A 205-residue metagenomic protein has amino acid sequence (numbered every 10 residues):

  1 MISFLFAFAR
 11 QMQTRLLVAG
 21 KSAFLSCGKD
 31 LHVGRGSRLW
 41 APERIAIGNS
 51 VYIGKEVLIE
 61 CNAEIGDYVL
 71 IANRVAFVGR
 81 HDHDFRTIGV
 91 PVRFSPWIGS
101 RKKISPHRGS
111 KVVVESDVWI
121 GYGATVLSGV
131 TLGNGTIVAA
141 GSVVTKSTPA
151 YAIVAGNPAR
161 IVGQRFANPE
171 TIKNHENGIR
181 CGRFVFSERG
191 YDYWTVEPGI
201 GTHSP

Functional and structural regions predicted by a protein language model:
M1-W40, R180-C181: Extended, small-residue-rich solenoid/repeat segments and analogous flexible loops that form exposed scaffolds
A9-R15, G28-R35, A76-H83, P96-R101 (+2 more regions): Phosphate-binding glycine-rich loops and adjacent basic patches that engage nucleotide phosphates, nucleic-acid
K21, I45-A46, Y122-R160, N168-E176: C-terminal/domain-terminus segments
K29, N49, D67, S116 (+2 more regions): Short acidic capping loops at alpha-helix termini that bridge into adjacent secondary structure
R35-I47, Y52-S128, N157-P158, Q164-F166: Flexible, glycine/small-residue-enriched loop-and-beta-strand segment within the central core of proteins
D82, A167-P169, G182-V185: Short, structured secondary-structure boundary patches
V92-R101, G135-G141, G182-D192: Short flexible/disordered coil segments
E176-P205: Intrinsic low-complexity, glycine/proline- and repeat-rich, mixed-charge intrinsically disordered regions appended
